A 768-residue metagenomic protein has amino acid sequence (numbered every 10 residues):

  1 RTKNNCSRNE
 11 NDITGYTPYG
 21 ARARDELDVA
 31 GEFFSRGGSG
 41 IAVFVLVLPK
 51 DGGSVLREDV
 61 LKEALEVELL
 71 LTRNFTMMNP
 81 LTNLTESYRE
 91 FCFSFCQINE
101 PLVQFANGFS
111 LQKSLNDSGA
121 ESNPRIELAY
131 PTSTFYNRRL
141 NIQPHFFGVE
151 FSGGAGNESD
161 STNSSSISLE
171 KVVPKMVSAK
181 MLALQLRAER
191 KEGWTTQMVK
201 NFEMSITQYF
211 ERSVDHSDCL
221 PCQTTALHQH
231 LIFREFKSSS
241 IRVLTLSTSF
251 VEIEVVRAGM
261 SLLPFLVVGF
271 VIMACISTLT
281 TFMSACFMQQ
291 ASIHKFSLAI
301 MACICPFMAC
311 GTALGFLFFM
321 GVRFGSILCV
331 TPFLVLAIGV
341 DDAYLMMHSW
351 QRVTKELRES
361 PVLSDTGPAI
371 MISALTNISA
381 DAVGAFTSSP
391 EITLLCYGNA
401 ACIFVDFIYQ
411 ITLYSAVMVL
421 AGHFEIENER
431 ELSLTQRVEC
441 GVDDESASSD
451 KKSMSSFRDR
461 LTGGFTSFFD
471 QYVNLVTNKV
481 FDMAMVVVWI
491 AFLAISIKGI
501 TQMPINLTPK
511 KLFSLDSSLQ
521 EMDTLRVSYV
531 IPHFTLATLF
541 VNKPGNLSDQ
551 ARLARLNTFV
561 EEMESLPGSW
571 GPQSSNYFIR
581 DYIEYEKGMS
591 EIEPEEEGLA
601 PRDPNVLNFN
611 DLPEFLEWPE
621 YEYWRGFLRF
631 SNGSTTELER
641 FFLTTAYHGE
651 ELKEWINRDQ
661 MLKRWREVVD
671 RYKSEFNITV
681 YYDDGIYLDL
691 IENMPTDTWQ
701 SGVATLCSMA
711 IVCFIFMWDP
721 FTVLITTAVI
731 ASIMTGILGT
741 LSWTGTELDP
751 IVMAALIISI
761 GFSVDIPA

Functional and structural regions predicted by a protein language model:
R1-I293, S297, M301, M418-W699: Feature of extramembrane
R257-S292, I300-T312, L375-V383, D697-G736 (+1 more regions): Internal alpha-helical transmembrane segments of multipass membrane proteins, especially hydrophobic lipid-embedded
V268, I300, P332, L336 (+7 more regions): Alpha-helical transmembrane segments of multi-pass inner-membrane proteins, especially transporters/permeases
M283, F287-M346, F721-P767: Hydrophobic transmembrane alpha-helices and their membrane-interface caps in long multi-pass transport proteins
A291-M301, L357-P368, Y397-A400: Membrane-interface segments at loop-to-transmembrane junctions
M320, A374-M418, S708-F714, G736-E747: Hydrophobic, glycine/alanine-rich multi-pass transmembrane helices and their short helix-loop junctions in large
K355-S388, F762: Pore- and gate-forming transmembrane helices of large, multi-pass membrane proteins
F641, A646, E650, I656-A768: C-terminal transmembrane helical bundles of large multi-pass transporters and their helix-start/helix-kink determinants
